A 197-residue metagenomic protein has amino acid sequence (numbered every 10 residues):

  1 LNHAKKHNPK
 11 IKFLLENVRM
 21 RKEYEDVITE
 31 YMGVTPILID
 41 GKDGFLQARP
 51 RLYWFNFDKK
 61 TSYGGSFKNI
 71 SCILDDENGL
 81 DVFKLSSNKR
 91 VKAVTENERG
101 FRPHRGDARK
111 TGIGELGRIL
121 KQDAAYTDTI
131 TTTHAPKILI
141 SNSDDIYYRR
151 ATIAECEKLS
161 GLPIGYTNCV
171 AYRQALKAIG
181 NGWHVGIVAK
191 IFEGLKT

Functional and structural regions predicted by a protein language model:
L1-K137, N142-R149: Class I S-adenosyl-L-methionine
S62, G194-T197: Short helix-capping/linker segments at secondary-structure and domain boundaries
D128-T131, E157-G161, E193: Generic alpha-helical structural context detector
L139-I140, D145-V170: FAD-binding beta-loop-beta segment adjacent to the flavin cofactor pocket
S143, I187, K196-T197: Lectin-type carbohydrate-recognition ectodomains
S160, Y172-L176, N181-A189, E193: Catalytic phosphate/metal-binding cores of nucleic-acid and nucleotide-processing enzymes, i.e., regions that mediate
